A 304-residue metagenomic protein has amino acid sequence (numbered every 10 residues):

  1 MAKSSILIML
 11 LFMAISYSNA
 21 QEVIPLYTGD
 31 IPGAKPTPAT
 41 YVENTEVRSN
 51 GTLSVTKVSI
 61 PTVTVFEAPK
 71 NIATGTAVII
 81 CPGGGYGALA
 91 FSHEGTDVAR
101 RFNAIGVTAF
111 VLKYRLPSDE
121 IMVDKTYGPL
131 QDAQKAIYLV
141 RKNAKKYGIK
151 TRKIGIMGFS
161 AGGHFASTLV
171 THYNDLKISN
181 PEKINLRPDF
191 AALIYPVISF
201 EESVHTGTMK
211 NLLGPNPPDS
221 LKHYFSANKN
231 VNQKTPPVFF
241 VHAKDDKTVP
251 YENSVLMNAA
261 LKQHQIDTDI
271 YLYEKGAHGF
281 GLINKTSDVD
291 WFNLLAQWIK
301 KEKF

Functional and structural regions predicted by a protein language model:
T45-R48, P196-N230, P236: Mobile cap/lid helix-loop segments that gate and shape the active-site cleft of serine hydrolases
T74-G83: Short beta-strand element of the alpha/beta-hydrolase
L89-F91, G95, Y114-T151, I283-D290: Catalytic nucleophile-loop/oxyanion-hole region of alpha/beta-hydrolase and closely related hydrolase-like folds
F91-V111: Short amphipathic alpha-helix adjacent to the substrate-entry channel of hydrolases
K135-H205, K222-H223: Primarily recognizes the serine-hydrolase "nucleophile elbow" in alpha/beta-hydrolase and SGNH/GDSL folds
F240-H242, D246: Short beta-strand/loop motif that positions the catalytic acidic residue of the alpha/beta-hydrolase fold
K247-L256: Conserved alpha/beta-hydrolase "acid-adjacent" motif
V255-F304: C-terminal catalytic histidine-bearing segment of alpha/beta-hydrolase fold enzymes
